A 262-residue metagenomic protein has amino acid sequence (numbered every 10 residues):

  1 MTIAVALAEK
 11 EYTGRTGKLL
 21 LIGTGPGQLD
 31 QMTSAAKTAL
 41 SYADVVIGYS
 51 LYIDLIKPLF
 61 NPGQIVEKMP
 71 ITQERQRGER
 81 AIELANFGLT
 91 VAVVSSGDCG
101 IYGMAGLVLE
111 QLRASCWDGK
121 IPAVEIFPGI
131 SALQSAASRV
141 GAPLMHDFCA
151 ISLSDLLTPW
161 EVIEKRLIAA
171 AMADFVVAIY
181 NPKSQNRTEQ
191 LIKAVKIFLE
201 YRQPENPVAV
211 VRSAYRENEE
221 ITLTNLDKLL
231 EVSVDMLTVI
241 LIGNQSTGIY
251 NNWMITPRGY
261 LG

Functional and structural regions predicted by a protein language model:
M1-K10, K18-L21, M172-G262: A contiguous loop/helix-start segment that scaffolds small-molecule binding in enzyme catalytic cores
M1-V124, L230: Class I S-adenosyl-L-methionine
E9, Q28, G103-A173: Class I SAM-dependent methyltransferase SAM-binding "motif I" and its flanking Rossmann-like core
G23-P26, Y49-L51, M69-I71, S96-D98 (+7 more regions): Fold-independent oxyanion-binding glycine-rich loops and adjacent beta-strand/coil segments at enzyme active sites
T24-Q31, L157-W160, T222-T224: Short gly/ser/thr-rich secondary-structure transition/capping motifs
A43-V46, L59, L84-G88, Q111 (+6 more regions): Change "in soluble alpha/beta enzymes" to "in soluble alpha/beta proteins
